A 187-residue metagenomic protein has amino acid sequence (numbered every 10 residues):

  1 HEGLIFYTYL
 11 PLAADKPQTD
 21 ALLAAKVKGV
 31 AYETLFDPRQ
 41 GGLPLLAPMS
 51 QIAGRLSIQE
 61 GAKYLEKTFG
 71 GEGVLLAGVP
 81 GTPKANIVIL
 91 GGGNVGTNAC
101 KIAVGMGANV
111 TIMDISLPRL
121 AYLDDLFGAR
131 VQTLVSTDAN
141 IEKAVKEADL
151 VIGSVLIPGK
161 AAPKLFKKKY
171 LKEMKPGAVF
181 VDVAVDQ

Functional and structural regions predicted by a protein language model:
E2-N86: Glycine/serine-rich phosphate-binding loop and adjoining beta1-alpha1 elements at the start of nucleotide-handling
T8, G29-Y32, I89, I112-D114 (+2 more regions): General beta-strand structural signal in soluble alpha/beta enzymes
T19, I58, A99-C100, L120 (+1 more regions): Generic hydrophobic/aromatic pocket-lining and core-packing "Φ" positions
L35, V95, P118, V179 (+1 more regions): Conserved Rossmann-like nucleotide-cofactor binding loop
T68-G153: Glycine-rich phosphate/diphosphate-binding loop of Rossmann-like nucleotide-binding domains
F127-Q187: Rossmann-like adenosine-cofactor binding region
